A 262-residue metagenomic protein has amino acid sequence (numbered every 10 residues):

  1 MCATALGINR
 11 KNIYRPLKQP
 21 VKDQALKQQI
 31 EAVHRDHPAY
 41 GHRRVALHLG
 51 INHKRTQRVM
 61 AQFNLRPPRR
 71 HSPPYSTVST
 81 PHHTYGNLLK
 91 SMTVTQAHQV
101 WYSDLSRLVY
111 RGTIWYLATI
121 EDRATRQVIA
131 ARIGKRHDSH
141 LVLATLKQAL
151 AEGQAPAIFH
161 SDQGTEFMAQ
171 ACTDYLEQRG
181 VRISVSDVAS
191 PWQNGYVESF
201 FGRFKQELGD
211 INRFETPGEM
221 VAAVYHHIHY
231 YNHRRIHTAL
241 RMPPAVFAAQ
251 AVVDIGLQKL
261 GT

Functional and structural regions predicted by a protein language model:
C2-L6, I13, I30, V45 (+15 more regions): Mobile genetic element proteins and their domesticated derivatives, centered on retroelements and DNA transposons
G7-A97, P244-V253: Basic, flexible linker segments flanking DNA-binding modules in nucleic acid-interacting mobile-element proteins
Q19, A39, I51, T93-T95 (+4 more regions): Conserved, non-catalytic sequence blocks in retroelement Pol enzymes and Pol-derived host proteins
S76-T80, S161-T165, A169-T173, I183-Q206 (+2 more regions): RNase H-like two-metal-ion nuclease catalytic core shared by retroviral integrases and related mobile-element nucleases
S91-I129, K135-R136: An active-site-proximal beta-strand-loop segment
T113, A131-G153, M168: Active-site beta-loop-alpha junctions of metal-dependent nucleic acid enzymes, especially the RNase H-like/DDE
E177-V181, R203-T262: C-terminal domain-tail junction helix/linker
